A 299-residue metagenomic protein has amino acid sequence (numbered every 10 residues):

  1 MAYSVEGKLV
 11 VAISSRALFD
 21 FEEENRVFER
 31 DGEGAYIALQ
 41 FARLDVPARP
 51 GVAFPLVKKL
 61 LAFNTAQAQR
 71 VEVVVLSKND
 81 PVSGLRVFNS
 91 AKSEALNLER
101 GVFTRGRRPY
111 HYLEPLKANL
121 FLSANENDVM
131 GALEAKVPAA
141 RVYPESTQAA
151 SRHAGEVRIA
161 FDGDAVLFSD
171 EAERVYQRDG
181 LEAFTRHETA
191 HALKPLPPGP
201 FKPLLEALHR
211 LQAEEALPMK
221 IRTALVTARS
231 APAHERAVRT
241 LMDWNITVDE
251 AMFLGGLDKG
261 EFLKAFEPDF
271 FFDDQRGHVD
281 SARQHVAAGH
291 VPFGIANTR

Functional and structural regions predicted by a protein language model:
M1-A2, Y112: Beta-strand elements of modular eukaryotic interaction domains
A2-R107, H153, D162-F253: Alpha-helical substrate-recognition element adjacent to the catalytic core
D20, R26-R30, I37-F41, D45 (+8 more regions): A cross-kingdom feature marking solvent-exposed beta-strand/loop segments within repeated, beta-rich binding/scaffold
E156: Phosphate-coordination loops involved in phosphoryl transfer and adenosine-cofactor binding
